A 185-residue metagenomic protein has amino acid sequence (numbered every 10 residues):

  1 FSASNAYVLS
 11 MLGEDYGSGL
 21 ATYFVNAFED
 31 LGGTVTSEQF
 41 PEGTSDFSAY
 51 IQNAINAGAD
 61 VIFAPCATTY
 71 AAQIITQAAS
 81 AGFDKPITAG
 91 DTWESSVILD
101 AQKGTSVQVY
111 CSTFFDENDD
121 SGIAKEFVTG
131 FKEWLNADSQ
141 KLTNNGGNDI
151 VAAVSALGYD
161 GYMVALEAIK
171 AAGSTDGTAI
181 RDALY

Functional and structural regions predicted by a protein language model:
F1-Y185: Extracytosolic ligand-binding ectodomains
